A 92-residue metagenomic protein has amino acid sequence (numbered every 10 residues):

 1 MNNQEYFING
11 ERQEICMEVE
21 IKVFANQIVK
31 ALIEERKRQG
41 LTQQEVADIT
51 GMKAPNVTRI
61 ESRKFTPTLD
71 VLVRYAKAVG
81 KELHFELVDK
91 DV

Functional and structural regions predicted by a protein language model:
M1-A31: N-terminal flexible/basic segments that precede or flank functional cores
N2, K30-A47, R74: Short basic helix-loop element that most often maps to the first helix and adjoining turn of HTH DNA-binding modules
T50-T66: Recognition helix of helix-turn-helix/homeodomain-like DNA-binding domains that insert into the DNA major groove
K64, V79, K90: The DNA-recognition helices of helix-turn-helix-type DNA-binding domains
D70-F85: DNA major-groove recognition helix of helix-turn-helix/homeodomain DNA-binding modules
E86-V92: Short, charged recognition helix plus adjacent turn of helix-turn-helix-like nucleic-acid-binding domains
